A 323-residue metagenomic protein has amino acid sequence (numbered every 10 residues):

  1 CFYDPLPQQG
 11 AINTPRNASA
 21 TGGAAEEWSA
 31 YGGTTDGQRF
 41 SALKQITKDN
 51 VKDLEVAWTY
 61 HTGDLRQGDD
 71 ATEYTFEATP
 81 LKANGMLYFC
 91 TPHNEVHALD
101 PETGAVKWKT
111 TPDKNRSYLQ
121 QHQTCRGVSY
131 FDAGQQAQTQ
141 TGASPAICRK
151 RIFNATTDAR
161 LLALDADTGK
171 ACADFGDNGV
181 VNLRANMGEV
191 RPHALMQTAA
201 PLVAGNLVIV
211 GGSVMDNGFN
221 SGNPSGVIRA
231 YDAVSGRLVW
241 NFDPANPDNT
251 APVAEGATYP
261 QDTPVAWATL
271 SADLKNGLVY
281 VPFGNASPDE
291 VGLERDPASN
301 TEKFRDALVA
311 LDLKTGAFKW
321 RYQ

Functional and structural regions predicted by a protein language model:
C1-K44: N-terminal pre-domain segments of enzymes
A25-E26, N84-M86, R149-K150, G205-L207 (+1 more regions): Short coil/turn segments that connect the beta-strands within blades of beta-propeller domains
A30, F89, N154, V210-G211 (+1 more regions): Residue position within the beta-strands of beta-propeller blades
A42-T62, T91-K114, D167-G169, G176 (+2 more regions): Beta-propeller domains
Y60-T79, K109-S144, D177-L202, D243-T269 (+3 more regions): Extracytoplasmic beta-rich repeat domains
Q136-K150, V210-G226, V281-E302: Short, conserved, GDST-rich strand-edge loop motifs in beta-rich repeat architectures
L164, T168-G169, P224-L238, D243 (+1 more regions): Beta-propeller blade signature
